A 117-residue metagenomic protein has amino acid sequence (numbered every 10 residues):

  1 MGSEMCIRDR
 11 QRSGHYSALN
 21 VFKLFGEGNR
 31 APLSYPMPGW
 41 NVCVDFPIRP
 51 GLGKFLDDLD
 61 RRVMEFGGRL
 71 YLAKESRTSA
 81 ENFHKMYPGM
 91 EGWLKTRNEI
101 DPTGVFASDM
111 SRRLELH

Functional and structural regions predicted by a protein language model:
M1-I7: Short, small-residue-biased leader/transition segments that mark boundaries at the very start of proteins
R10-H15, P32-P36: Short, conserved, surface-exposed binding loops centered on an aromatic residue
R12-S13, N41-C43, P47-R69: Extended C-terminal subregions enriched in glycine
H15-G28, L70-E75: A short glycine-rich, hydrophobically flanked beta-strand micro-motif that places a catalytic Asp/Glu for divalent metal
Y16, G53, Y87-M90: Conserved structured core elements
E27, P47-G51, R77: Short, glycine-/Ser/Thr-/acidic-enriched flexible segments
G28-P38, E81-M90: Short glycine/threonine-rich loop-to-helix capping motif typified by GTGT followed within a few residues by an Asp-Pro
M64-H117: Activity-critical C-terminal alpha-helical subdomain
